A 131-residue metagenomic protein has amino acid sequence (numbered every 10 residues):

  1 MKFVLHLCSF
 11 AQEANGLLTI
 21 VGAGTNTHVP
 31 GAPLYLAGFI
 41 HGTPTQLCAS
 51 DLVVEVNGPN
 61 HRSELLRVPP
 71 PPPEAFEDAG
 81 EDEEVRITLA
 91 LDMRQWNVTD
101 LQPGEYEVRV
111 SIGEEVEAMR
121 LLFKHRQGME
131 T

Functional and structural regions predicted by a protein language model:
F3-T131: Contiguous segments within soluble domain cores/interaction surfaces
